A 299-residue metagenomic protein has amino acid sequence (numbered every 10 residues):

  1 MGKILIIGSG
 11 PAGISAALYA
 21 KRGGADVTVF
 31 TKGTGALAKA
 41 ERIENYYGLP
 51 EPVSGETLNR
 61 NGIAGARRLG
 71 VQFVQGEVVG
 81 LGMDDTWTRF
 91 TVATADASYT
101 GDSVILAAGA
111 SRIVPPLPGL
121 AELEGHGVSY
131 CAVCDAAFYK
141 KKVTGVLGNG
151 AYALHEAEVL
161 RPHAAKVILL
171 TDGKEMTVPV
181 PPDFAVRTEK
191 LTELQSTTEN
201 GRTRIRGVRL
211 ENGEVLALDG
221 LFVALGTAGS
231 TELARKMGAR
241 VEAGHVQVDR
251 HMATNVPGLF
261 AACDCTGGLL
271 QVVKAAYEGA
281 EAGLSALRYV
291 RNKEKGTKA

Functional and structural regions predicted by a protein language model:
M1-K3, Q75-G76, K140-K142, V256: Phosphate-coordination loops involved in phosphoryl transfer and adenosine-cofactor binding
K3-R60, V143-G148, Y152-M176: Beta1-alpha1 glycine-rich phosphate/pyrophosphate-binding loop at the start of Rossmann-like nucleotide-binding domains
A17-L18, L154-E158, A262-A299: A conserved FAD-binding loop/helix module that cradles the flavin
K39-A40, P116-A121, A137-Y139, M176-D183: Short loop/helix-cap segments at secondary-structure boundaries that form the rim of catalytic
R60-A93, Y99, P162-Q247, R291-A299: A Rossmann-like FAD-binding core segment of flavoenzymes
F73-K141, N149: Glycine/small-residue-rich loop that forms an oxyanion/phosphate-binding "nest" at active or ligand-binding sites
S111, P116, E122-F138, L225-L269 (+2 more regions): FAD-site-proximal beta/loop scaffold in flavoenzymes
